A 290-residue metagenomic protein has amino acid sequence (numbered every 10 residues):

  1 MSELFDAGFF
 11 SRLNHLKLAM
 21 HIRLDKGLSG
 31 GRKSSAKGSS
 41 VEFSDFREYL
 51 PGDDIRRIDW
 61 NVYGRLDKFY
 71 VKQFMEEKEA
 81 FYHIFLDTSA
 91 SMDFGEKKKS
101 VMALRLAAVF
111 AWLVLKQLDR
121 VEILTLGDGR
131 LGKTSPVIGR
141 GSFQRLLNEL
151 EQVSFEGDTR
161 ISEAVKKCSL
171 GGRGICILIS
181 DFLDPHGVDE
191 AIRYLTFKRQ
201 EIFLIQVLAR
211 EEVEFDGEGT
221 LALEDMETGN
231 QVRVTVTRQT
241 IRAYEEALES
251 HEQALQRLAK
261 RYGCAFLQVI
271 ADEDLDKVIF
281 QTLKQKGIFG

Functional and structural regions predicted by a protein language model:
M1-R32, E48-D53, V62, D67-V71 (+2 more regions): Exposed, interaction-prone extracellular/peripheral surfaces
A36-S40: A positional/architectural concept
D45: Acidic, metal-associated active-site segment
D59: Switch I (G2) and immediately adjacent beta-strands of P-loop GTPase domains
